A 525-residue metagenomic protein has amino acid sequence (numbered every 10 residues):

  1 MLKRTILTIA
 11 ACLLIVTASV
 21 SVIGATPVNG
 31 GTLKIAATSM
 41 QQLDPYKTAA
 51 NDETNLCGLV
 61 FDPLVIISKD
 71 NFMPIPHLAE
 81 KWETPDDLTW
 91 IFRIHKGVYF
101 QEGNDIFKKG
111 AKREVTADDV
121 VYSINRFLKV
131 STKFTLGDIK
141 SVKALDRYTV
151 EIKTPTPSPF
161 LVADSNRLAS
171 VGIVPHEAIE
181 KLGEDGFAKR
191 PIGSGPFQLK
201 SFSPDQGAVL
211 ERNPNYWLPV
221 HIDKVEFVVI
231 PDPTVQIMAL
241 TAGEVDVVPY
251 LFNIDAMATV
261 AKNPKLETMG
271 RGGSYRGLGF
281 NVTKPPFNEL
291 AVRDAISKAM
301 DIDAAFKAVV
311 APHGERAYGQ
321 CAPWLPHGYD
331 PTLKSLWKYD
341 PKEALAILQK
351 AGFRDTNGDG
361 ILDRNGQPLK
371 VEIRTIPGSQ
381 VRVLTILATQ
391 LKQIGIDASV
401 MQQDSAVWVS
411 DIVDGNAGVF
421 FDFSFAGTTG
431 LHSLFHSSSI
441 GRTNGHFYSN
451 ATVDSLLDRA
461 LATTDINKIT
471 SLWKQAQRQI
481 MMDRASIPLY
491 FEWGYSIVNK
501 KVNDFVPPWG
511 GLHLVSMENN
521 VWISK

Functional and structural regions predicted by a protein language model:
A36-D86, I192-G193: N-terminal lobe/hinge region of extracytoplasmic solute-binding protein
S68-K69, P157-S158, N166-V220, K224-E226 (+5 more regions): Gly/Pro-rich hinge or "lid" segments in bacterial periplasmic/extracellular proteins
E83, T132-A178: Surface-exposed binding/hinge segments that line and control ligand-binding clefts or catalytic entry sites
I91, A346, D397-W408, S433-K500 (+1 more regions): Extracytoplasmic/peripheral linker and loop segments enriched in polar/acidic and small residues with frequent Thr/Pro
R126, D185-A188, R212-A258, T385-T389 (+1 more regions): Ligand-site clamp/hinge motif
V142, K200-E211, E226-K284, A291-A295 (+5 more regions): Extracellular/periplasmic solute-recognition and catalytic clefts
R316-T356, T375-R382: Structural transition elements
S496-K525: Long beta-strand-rich cores associated with HINT superfamily self-processing modules
